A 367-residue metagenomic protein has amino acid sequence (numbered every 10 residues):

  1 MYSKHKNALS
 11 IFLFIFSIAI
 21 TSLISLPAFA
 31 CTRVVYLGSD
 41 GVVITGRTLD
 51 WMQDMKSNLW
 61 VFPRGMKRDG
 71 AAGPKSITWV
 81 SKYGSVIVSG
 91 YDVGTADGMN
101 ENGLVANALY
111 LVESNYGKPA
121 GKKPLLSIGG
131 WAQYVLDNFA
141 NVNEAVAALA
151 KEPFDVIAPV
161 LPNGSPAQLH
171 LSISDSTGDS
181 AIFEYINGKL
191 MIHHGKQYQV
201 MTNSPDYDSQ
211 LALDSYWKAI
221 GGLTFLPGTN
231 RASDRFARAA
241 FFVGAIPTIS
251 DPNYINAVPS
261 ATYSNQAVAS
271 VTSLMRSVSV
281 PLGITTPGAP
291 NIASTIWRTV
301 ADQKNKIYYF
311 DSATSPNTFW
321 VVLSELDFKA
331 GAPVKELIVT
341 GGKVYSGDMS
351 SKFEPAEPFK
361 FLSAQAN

Functional and structural regions predicted by a protein language model:
Y2-F14: Bacterial N-terminal signal peptides that target proteins for export
S25-L26: N-terminal signal peptide c-region/cleavage motif recognized by signal peptidases
A30-K123, V156, S346: A contiguous strand-loop segment
A30-V35, S39-I44, I157-P159, P166-A167 (+2 more regions): C-terminus-biased signal that marks the final domain/tail of proteins
I44-G46, V105-A108, S172-S174, I182 (+1 more regions): Structural recognition of the beta-strand scaffold that forms the well-ordered cores of secreted hydrolase catalytic
V61-K75, S114-F154, V334-K343: Compact, glycine/acidic-enriched structural inserts
N100-N102, L136-E144, A261-V268, Q303-N305: A short, structured loop/turn motif at beta-sheet edges
V142, V146-F183: Aromatic- and glycine-enriched pocket-lining scaffold segments that form the walls of small-molecule binding clefts
